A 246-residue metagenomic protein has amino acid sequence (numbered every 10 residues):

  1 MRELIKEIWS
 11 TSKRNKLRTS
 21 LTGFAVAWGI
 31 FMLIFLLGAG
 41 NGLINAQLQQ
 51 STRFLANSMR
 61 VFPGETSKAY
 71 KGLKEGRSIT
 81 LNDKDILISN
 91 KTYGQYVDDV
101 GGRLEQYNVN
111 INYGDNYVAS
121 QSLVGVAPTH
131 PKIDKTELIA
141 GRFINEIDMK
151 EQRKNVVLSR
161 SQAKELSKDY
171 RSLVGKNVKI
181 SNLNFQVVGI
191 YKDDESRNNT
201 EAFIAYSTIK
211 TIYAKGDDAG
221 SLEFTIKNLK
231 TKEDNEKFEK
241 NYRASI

Functional and structural regions predicted by a protein language model:
M1-F31: N-terminal Sec/SRP start-transfer signal
E7, N45, D83-I88, K237-K240 (+1 more regions): Generic recognition of well-ordered alpha-helical segments within structured catalytic/regulatory domains
G29-G40: Alpha-helical transmembrane segments
N41-N108: Membrane-proximal extracellular/periplasmic loop immediately following the first transmembrane helix
I79-I86, K91, D99-K150, N198-T208: The feature marks short, hydrophobic/small-residue-biased sequence motifs that occur predominantly
Q95, Q121, F185-G189: Small-residue-enriched segments and motifs
T129-F143, K154-I246: Mid-to-C-terminal secondary-structure elements that act as membrane-proximal/extracytoplasmic interface segments
